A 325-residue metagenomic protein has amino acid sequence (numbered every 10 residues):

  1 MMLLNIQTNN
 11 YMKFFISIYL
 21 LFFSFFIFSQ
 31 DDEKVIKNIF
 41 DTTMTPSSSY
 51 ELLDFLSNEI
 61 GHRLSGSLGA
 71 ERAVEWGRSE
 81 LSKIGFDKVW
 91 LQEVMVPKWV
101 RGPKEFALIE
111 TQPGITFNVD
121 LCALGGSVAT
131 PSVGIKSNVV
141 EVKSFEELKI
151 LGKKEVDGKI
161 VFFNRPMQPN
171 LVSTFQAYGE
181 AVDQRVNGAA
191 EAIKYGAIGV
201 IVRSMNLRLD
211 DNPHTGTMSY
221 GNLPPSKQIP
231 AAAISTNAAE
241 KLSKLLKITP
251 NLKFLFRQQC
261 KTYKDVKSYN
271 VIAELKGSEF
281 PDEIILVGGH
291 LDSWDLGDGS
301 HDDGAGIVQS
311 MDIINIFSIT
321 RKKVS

Functional and structural regions predicted by a protein language model:
M2-I16: Positively charged n-region of N-terminal signal peptides that target proteins for export
D31-S67, N212-G216, Y220, D292: N-terminal capping segment at the start of a domain
D32-V35, S48-L52, I60, G69-G77 (+5 more regions): Stable alpha-helical elements in mature extracytoplasmic
E33-V35, T111, L121-C122, G126-K153 (+2 more regions): Soluble metallo-hydrolase cores and metallopeptidase-like ectodomains found primarily in the secretory/periplasmic
T43, S57-L64, G77, I84-G85 (+7 more regions): Sec/Tat-exported extracytoplasmic proteins
D54, N58-V172: Noncatalytic luminal/extracellular "stalk/propeptide" segments of secretory-pathway proteins
V119-L223, Q228-P230, D298, D302 (+1 more regions): Extracellular/luminal Protease-associated
